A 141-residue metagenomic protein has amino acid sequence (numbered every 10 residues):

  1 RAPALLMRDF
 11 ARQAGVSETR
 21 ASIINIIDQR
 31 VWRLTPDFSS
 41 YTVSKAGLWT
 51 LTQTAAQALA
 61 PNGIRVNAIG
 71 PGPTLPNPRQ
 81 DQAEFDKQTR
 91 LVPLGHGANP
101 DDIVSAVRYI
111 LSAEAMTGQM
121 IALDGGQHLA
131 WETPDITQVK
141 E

Functional and structural regions predicted by a protein language model:
R1-E18, A56-Q57, R108, S112: Amphipathic alpha-helical dimer-interface segment in Rossmann-like NAD(P)H-dependent oxidoreductases
A2-M7, S22, W32, L48 (+2 more regions): Conserved internal alpha-helix within the Rossmann fold of NAD(P)-dependent oxidoreductases
G15-P61, P73, Q127: Catalytic loop of short-chain dehydrogenase/reductase
W49, L59-T74, M116-L123: Conserved Rossmann-fold SDR core element
A68-Q82, E132: Short beta-loop-alpha junction of Rossmann-like oxidoreductase domains
E84-D102: Catalytic Tyr-x(3-8)-Lys segment
N99-L123, H128-L129: C-terminal substrate-recognition "lid" of short-chain dehydrogenase/reductases
P134-E141: A short alpha/beta connector and helix-capping loop motif
